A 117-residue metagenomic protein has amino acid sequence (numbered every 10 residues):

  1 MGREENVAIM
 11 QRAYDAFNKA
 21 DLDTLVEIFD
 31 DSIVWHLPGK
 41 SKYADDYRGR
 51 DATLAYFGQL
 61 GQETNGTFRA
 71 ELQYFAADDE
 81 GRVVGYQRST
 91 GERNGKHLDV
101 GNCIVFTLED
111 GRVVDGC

Functional and structural regions predicted by a protein language model:
M1-C117: C-terminal and inter-domain tail/linker signature
